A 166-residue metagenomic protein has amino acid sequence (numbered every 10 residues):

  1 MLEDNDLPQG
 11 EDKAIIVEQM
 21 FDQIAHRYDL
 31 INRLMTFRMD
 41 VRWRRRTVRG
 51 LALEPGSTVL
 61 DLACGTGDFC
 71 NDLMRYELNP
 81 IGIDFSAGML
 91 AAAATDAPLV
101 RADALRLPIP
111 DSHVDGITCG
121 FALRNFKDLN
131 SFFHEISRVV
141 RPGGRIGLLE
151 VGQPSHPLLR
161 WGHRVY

Functional and structural regions predicted by a protein language model:
M1-R27: N-terminal, positively charged/glycine-rich alpha-helical extensions of SAM-dependent methyltransferases
Y28, I117-T118: Hydrophobic beta-strand segment of the Class I
F37-P55: Conserved alpha-helix/loop element of class I SAM-dependent methyltransferases that forms part of the SAM/SAH-binding
P55, V140-R145: Short glycine-dipeptide loop
T58-L107: Class I SAM-dependent methyltransferase SAM/SAH-binding core
L105-I117: A short acidic, Gly/Pro-enriched loop at the edge of an enzyme's catalytic core that lines a small-molecule cofactor
N130-P142: A short glycine-rich, Lys/Arg-flanked "PGG" loop and its adjoining helix->strand segment in the class I
R145-Y166: Conserved class I S-adenosyl-L-methionine
